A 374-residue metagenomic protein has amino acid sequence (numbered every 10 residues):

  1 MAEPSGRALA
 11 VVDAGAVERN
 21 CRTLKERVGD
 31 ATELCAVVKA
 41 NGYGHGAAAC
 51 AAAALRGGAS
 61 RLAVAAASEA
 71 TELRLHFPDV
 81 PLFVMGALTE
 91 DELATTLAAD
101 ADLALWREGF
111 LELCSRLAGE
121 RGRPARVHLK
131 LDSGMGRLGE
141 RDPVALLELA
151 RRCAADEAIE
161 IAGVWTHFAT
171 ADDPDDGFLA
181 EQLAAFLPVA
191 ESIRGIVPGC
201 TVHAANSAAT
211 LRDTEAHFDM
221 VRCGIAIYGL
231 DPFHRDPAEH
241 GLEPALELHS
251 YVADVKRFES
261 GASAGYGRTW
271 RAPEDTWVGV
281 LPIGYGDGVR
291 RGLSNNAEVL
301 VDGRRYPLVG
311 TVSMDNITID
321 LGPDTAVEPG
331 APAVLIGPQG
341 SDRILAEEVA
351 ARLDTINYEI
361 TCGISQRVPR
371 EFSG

Functional and structural regions predicted by a protein language model:
A2-P4, A8-R19, D30-H203, H217: Active-site-proximal beta-alpha core segment in soluble small-molecule metabolic enzymes
V28, L75, T96, R121 (+11 more regions): Solvent-exposed alpha-helices and their adjacent loops that cap or buttress functional pockets in soluble metabolic
V84, I161, V252, L308-V309: A structural signal for short, hydrophobic beta-strand segments that form beta-sheets in beta-rich/all-beta domains
P124, H249-Y251, N357: Conserved beta-strand residues within beta-sheet cores
L129, N206, G330: Divalent metal-coordination and catalytic microenvironments
G134, A169, A208, A226 (+1 more regions): Catalytic metal-binding/acid-base residues of hydrolase active sites
D175-T276: Anionic-ligand-binding alpha/beta catalytic cores of soluble enzymes and soluble regulatory domains that recognize
R257-G374: C-terminal accessory subdomain/extension
